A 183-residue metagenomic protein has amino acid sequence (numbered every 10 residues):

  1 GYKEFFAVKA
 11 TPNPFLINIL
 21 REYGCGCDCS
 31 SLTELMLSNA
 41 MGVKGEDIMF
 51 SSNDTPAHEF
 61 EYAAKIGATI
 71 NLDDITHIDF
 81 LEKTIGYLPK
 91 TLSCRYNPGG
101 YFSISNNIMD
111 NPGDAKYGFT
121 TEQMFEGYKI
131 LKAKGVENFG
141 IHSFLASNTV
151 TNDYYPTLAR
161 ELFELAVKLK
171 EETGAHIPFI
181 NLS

Functional and structural regions predicted by a protein language model:
K3-F179: Active-site-proximal beta-alpha core segment in soluble small-molecule metabolic enzymes
L182: Structured binding elements
